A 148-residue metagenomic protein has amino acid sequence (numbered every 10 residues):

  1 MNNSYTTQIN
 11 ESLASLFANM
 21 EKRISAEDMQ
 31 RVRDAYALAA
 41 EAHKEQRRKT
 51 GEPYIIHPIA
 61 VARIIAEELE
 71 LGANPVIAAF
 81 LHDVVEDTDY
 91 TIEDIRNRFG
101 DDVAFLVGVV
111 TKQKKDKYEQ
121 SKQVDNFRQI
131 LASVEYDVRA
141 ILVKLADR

Functional and structural regions predicted by a protein language model:
M1-R148: Active-site helical microenvironments for divalent-metal-assisted chemistry
